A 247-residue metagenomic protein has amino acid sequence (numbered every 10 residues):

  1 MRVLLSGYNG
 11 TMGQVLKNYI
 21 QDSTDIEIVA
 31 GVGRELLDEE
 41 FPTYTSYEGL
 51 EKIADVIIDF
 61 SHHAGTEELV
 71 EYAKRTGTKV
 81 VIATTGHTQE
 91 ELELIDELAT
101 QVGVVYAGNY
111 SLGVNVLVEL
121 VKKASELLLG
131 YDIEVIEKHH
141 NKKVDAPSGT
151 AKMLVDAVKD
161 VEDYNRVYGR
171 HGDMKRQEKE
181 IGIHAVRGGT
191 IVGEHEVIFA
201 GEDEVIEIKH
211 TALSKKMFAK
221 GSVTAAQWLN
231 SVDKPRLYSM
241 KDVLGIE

Functional and structural regions predicted by a protein language model:
L4-S6, T11-E51, L129-E247: C-terminal substrate-binding/catalytic lobe of Rossmann-fold NAD(P)-dependent oxidoreductases
D55-V56, K79: Structural motif
I57-R75, G86-E91: Beta-loop-alpha module in the N-terminal Rossmann-like domain of NAD(P)-dependent dehydrogenases, especially those
E71, T84-V104, K123: Rossmann-fold NAD(P)-binding glycine/threonine-rich loop
T76-K79, Q101-V102: A short helix->loop->beta-strand "cap" motif at the edges of active sites that frequently abuts
V116-L128, A146: Rossmann-like NAD(P)H-binding beta-loop-alpha module
